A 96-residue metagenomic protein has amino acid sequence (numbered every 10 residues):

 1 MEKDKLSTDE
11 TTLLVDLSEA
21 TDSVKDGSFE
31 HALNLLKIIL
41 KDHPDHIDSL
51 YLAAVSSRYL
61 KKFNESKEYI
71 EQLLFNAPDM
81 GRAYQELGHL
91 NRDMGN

Functional and structural regions predicted by a protein language model:
M1-V15: TPR-adjacent "capping" and linker segments in tetratricopeptide-repeat scaffold/adaptor proteins
L13, I47-D48, G81-R82: Helix-start (N-cap) detector for alpha-helical repeat units in TPR-like alpha-solenoids, especially tetratricopeptide
K25, Y59, D93-M94: Register position in tetratricopeptide repeats
I38-K41, E71-F75: Conserved structural position within tetratricopeptide repeats
